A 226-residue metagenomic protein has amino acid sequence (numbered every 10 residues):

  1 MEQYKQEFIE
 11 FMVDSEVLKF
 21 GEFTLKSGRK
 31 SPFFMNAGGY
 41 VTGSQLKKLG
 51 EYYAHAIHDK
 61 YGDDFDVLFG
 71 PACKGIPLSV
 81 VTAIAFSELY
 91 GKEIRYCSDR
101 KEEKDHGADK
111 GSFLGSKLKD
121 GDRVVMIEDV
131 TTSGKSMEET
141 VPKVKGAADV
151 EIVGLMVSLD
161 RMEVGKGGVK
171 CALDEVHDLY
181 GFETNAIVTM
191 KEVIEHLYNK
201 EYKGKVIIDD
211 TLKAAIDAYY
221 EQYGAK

Functional and structural regions predicted by a protein language model:
M1-I127, T132-K226: PRPP-associated nucleotide enzymes
